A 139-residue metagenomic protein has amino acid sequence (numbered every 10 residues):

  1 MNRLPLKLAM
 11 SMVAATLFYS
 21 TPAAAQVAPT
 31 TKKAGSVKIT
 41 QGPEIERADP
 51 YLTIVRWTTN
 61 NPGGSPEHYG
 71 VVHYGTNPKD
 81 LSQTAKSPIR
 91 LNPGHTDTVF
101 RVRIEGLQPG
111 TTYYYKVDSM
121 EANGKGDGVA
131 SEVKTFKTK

Functional and structural regions predicted by a protein language model:
M1-M10: Bacterial N-terminal signal peptides that target proteins for export
Q26-K139: Short, surface-exposed linear motifs at loops/turns and structural transition points
